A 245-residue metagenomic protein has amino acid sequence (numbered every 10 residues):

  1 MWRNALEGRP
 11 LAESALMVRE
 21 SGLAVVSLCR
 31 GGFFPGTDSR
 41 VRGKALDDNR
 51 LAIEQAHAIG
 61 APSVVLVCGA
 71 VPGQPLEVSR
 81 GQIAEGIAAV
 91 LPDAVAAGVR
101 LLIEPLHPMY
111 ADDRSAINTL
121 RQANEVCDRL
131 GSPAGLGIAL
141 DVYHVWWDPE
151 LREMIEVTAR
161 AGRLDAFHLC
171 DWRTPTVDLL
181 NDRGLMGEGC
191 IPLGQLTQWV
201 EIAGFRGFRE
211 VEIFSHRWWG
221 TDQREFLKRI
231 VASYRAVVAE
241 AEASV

Functional and structural regions predicted by a protein language model:
M1-E13, F33-R40, V71-Q74, M109-R114 (+4 more regions): Acidic-and-aromatic substrate-binding clefts and catalytic sites of carbohydrate-active enzymes
M1-N4, S27-G32, L66-C68, I103-P105 (+3 more regions): A cross-domain feature marking catalytic cores of carbohydrate-active enzymes and several ubiquitous metabolic/repair
G8-L28, L51-G60, L91-A97, D128-P133 (+2 more regions): Acidic (Asp/Glu)-rich catalytic clusters
E20, P35, S39-G137, W147 (+1 more regions): Active-site acidic/histidine proton-transfer and metal-coordination neighborhood in alpha/beta enzyme cores
G60-A61, I117-L140, H144-V245: Histidine-acidic metal/acid-base catalytic patches
